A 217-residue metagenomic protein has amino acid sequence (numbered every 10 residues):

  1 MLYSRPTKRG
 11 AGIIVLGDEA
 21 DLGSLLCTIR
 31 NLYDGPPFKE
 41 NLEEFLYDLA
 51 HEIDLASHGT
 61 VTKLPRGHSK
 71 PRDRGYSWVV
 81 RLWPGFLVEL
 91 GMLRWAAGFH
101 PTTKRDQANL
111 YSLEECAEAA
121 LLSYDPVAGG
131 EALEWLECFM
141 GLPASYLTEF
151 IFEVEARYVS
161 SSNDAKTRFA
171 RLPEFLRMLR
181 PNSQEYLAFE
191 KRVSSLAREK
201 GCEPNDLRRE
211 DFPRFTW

Functional and structural regions predicted by a protein language model:
M1-W217: Positively charged, low-complexity terminal tracts and the immediately adjacent first secondary-structure elements
